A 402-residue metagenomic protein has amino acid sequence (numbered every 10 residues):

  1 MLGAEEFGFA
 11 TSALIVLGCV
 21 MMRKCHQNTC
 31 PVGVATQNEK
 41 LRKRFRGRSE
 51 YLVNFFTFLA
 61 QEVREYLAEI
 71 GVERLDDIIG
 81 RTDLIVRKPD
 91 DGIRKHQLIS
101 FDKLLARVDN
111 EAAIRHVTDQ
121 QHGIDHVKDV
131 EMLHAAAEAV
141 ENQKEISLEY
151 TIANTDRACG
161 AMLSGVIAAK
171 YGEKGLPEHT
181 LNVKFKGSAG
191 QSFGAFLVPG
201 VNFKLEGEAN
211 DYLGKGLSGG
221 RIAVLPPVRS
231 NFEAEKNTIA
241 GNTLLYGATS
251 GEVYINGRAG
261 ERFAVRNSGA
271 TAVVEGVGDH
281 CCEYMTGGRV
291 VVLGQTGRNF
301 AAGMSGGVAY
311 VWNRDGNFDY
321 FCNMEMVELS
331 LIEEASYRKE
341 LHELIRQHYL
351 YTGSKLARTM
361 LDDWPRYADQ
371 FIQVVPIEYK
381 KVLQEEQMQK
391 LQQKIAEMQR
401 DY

Functional and structural regions predicted by a protein language model:
M1-L2, D83-H96: Short glycine/threonine-rich loop-to-helix capping motif typified by GTGT followed within a few residues by an Asp-Pro
M1-L41: Flexible glycine/proline-rich, aromatic-decorated loop/lid segments
A13, T82-D83: Glycine-rich beta-alpha junction loops
V20, C25, H96, E208 (+1 more regions): Residue-level signal for pocket-adjacent positions within structured domains
M21, S49, P89-R94, K394: A generic membrane alpha-helix/interface feature
K40-F45, S49-I70, I79-T82, K103-Y402: Long, distal/terminal scaffolding or interaction modules with repetitive or compositionally biased sequence
L98-F101: Juxtamembrane/interface motifs at transmembrane-helix termini
